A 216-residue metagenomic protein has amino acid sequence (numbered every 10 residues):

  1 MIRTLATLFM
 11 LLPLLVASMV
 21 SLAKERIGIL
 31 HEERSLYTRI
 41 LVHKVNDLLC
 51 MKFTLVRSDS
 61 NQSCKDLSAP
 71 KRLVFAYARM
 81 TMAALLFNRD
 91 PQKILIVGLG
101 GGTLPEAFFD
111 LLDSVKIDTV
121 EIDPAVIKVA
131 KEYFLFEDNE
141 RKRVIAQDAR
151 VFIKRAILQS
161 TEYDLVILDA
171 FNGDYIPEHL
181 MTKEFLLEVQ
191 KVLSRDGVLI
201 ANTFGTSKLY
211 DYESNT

Functional and structural regions predicted by a protein language model:
M1-T4: Positively charged n-region of N-terminal signal peptides that target proteins for export
L8-A17: Bacterial N-terminal signal peptides
V16, L30, S63, L99 (+1 more regions): Generic hydrophobic, helix-prone segments enriched in Leu/Val/Ile
S21-M51: N-terminal auxiliary segments of SAM/dcSAM-dependent transferases
K44, R72-S214: The AdoMet/dcAdoMet-binding core of the Class I SAM-like
V45-V74: N-terminal, post-signal-peptide region of Sec/Tat-exported proteins
